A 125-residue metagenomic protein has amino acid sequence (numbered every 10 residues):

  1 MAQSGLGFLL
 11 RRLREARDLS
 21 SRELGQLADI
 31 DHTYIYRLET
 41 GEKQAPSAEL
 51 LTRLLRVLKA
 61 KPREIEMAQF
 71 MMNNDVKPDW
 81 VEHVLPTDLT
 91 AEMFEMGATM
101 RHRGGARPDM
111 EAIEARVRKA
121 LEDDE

Functional and structural regions predicted by a protein language model:
M1-A16, P108-I113: A short, Lys/Arg-rich alpha-helix, primarily the initiator
R14, G25, L55: The alpha-helix within a helix-turn-helix
D18-R37: Short alpha-helical DNA-recognition segment
T40: Short, conserved catalytic or interaction motifs in soluble domains
A48-M67, N74: DNA major-groove recognition helix of helix-turn-helix/homeodomain DNA-binding modules
N73-E125: Interfacial/linker helices and their anchor residues that mediate assembly or domain coupling
